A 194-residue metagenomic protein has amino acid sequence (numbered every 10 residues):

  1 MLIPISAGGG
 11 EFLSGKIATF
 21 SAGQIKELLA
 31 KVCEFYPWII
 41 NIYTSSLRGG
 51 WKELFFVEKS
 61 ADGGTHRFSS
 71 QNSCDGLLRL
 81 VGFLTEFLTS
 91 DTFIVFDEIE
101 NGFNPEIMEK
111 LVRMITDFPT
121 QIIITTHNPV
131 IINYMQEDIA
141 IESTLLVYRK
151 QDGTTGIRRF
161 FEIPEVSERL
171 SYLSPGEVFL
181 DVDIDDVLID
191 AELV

Functional and structural regions predicted by a protein language model:
M1-L80, L84, P175-D186, L193-V194: Phosphate-coordinating catalytic segments in nucleotide- and nucleic-acid-processing enzymes
I40, E106, M114: P-loop NTP-binding site
F87-D91: A short, proline-enriched helix->beta-strand linker immediately N-terminal to the Walker B motif in ABC-type P-loop
D97-E98: Walker B catalytic acidic pair
N101-P105, E109: Conserved D-loop-proximal element of ABC-family nucleotide-binding domains
K110-V194: C-terminal lobe/lid and adjacent interdomain/linker elements of RecA-like ASCE P-loop ATPase modules
